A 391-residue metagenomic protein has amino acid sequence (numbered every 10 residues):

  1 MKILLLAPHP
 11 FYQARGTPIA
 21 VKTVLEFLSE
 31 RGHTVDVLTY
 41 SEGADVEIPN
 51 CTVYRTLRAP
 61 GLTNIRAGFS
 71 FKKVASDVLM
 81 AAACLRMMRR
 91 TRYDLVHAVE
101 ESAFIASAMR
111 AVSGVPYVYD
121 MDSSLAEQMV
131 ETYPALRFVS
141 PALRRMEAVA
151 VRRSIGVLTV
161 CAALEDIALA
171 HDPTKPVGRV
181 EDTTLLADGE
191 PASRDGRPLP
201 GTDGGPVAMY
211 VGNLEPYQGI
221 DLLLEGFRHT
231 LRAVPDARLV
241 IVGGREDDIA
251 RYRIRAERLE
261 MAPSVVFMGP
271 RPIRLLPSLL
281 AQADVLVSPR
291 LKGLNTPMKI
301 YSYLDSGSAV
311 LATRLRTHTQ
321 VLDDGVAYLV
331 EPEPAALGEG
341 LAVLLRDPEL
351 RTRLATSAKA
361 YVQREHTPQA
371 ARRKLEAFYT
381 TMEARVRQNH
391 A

Functional and structural regions predicted by a protein language model:
M1-A44, G156, L222, T230 (+1 more regions): N-terminal subdomain of nucleotide-sugar transferases
L4, P200-F227: Conserved donor-binding/catalytic core segment of Leloir-type glycosyltransferases
T23, A82-R89, F104, A111-V112 (+3 more regions): Membrane-proximal helix-turn-helix segments that form the acceptor-binding/catalytic region of lipid-linked
T39, R55, R137-A192, V265-M268: Donor nucleotide-sugar binding/catalytic pocket of nucleotide-sugar-dependent glycosyltransferases
I155, S278-N295, S308: Acidic donor-binding loop of glycosyltransferase active sites
G205, A250-R274: Nucleotide-activated donor-binding/catalytic signature segment of Leloir-type glycosyltransferases, i.e., the conserved
V211, R238-R253, G269: Glycosyltransferase donor-sugar binding loop
D324-A335, V343-E349: Conserved acidic donor-binding segment of nucleotide-sugar-dependent glycosyltransferases
